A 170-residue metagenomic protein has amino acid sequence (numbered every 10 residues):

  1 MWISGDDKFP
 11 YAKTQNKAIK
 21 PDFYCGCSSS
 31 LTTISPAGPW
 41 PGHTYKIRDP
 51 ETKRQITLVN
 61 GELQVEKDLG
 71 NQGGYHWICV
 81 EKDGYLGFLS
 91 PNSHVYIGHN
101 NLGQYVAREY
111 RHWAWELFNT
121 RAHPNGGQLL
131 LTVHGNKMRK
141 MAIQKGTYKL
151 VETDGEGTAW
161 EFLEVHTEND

Functional and structural regions predicted by a protein language model:
M1-D170: Lectin-like carbohydrate-binding module/patch detector with strong preference for beta-trefoil
